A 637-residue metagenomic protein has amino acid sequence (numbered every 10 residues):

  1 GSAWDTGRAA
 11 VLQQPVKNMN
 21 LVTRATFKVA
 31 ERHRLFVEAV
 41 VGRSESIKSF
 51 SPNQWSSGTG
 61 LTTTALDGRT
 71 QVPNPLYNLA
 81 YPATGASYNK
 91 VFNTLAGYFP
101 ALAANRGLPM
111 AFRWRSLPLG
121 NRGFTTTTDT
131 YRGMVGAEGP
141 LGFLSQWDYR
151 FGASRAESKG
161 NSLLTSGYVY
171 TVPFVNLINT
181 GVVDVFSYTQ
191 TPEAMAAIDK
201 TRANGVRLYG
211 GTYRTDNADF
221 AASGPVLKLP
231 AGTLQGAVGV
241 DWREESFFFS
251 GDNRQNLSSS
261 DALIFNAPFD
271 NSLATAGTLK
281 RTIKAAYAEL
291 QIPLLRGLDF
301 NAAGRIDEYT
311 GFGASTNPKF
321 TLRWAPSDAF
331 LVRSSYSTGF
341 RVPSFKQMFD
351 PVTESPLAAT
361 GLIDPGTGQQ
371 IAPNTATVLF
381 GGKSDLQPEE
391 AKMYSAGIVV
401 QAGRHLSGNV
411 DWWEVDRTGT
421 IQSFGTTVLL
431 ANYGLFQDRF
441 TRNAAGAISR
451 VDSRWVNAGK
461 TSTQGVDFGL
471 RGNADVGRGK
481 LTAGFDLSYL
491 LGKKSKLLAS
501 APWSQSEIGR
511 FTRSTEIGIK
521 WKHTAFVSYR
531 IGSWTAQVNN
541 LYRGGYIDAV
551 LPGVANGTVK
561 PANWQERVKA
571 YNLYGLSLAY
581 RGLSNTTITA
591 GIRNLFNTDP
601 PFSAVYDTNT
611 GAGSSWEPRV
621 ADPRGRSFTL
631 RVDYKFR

Functional and structural regions predicted by a protein language model:
G1-V16, V22, K28-I283, G311 (+4 more regions): Surface-exposed, low-complexity loop segments enriched in small/polar and acidic residues
M19-T23, D129-V135, R214-F220, K284-L290 (+7 more regions): Hydrophobic, lipid-facing positions within transmembrane beta-strands of outer-membrane proteins
A25-F27, G139-L141, G224-K228, A288 (+10 more regions): Residue-level signature of outer-membrane beta-barrel architecture
V29-R32, P140-Y149, L227-L234, L294-L298 (+6 more regions): Short loop/turn motifs that connect adjacent beta-strands in outer-membrane beta-barrel proteins
L35-V37, W147-F151, L234-V240, F300-A302 (+12 more regions): Transmembrane beta-strands of outer-membrane beta-barrel proteins
V37-R43, F151-E157, V238-E244, A286 (+10 more regions): Transmembrane beta-barrel strands of outer-membrane/channel proteins
V169, L491, L541-G553, Y580-R637: C-terminal beta-signal and adjacent terminal beta-strands/loops of Gram-negative outer-membrane beta-barrel proteins
S407, W413-V550: Gram-negative outer-membrane beta-barrel transporters
